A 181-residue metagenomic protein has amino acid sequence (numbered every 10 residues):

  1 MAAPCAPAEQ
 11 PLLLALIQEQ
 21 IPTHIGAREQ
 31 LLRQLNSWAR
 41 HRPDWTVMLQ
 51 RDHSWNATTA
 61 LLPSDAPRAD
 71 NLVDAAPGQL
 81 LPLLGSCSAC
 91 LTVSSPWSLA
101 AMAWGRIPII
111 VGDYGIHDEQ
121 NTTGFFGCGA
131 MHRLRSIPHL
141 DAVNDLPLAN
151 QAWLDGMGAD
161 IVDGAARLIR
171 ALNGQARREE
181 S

Functional and structural regions predicted by a protein language model:
M1-C5, P77-Q79, D113-D118: Short, acidic/turn-prone active-site loops that include or flank metal/cofactor- and phosphate-binding residues
A2-P63: Conserved catalytic-core segment of nucleotide-activated headgroup transferases in glycan assembly
L16, Q50-R51, L91-S95, V111: Short His-Asn-centered micro-motif
I25-E29, D74, A159: Conserved phosphate-coordination/catalytic loops
E29-R33, G78, D163: Short, contiguous clusters of charged residues that form electrostatic/catalytic patches at enzyme active sites, used
N56-A103, P108: Donor nucleotide-activated moiety binding/catalytic core segment of transferases that use nucleotide-activated donors
P96-V162: Catalytic binding pocket for nucleotide-activated donors in carbohydrate/polymer assembly enzymes
L154-S181: C-terminal alpha-helical cap of glycosyltransferases
